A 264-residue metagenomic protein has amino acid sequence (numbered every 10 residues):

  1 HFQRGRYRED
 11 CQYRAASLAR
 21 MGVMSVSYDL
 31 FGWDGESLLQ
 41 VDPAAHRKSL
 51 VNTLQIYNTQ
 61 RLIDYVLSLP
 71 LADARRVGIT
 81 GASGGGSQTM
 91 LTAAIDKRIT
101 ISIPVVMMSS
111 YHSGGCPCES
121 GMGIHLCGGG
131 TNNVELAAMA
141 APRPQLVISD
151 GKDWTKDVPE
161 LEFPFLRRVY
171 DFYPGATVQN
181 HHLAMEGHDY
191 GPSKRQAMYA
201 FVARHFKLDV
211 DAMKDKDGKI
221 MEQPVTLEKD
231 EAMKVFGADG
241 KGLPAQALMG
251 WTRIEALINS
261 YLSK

Functional and structural regions predicted by a protein language model:
H1-S68, M107-C118: Cap/lid segment of the alpha/beta-hydrolase catalytic domain
F2-Y13, H46-Y57, I79-M90, S120-L136 (+2 more regions): Alpha-helix capping and helix-loop boundary segments enriched in small/acidic/polar residues
M21, I63-G129: Primarily recognizes the serine-hydrolase "nucleophile elbow" in alpha/beta-hydrolase and SGNH/GDSL folds
M24-Y28, G78, I101-P104, L146-V147 (+1 more regions): Structural recognition of the beta-strand scaffold that forms the well-ordered cores of secreted hydrolase catalytic
Q60-I63, A137, F163, Y199: Generic structural signal for well-ordered alpha-helices, preferentially at hydrophobic/aromatic core positions
I99-R143, D150-F163, V169-G175: Mobile cap/lid helix-loop segments that gate and shape the active-site cleft of serine hydrolases
A141, I148-K264: Alpha/beta-hydrolase-fold serine-hydrolase catalytic core, especially in secreted/extracellular enzymes
